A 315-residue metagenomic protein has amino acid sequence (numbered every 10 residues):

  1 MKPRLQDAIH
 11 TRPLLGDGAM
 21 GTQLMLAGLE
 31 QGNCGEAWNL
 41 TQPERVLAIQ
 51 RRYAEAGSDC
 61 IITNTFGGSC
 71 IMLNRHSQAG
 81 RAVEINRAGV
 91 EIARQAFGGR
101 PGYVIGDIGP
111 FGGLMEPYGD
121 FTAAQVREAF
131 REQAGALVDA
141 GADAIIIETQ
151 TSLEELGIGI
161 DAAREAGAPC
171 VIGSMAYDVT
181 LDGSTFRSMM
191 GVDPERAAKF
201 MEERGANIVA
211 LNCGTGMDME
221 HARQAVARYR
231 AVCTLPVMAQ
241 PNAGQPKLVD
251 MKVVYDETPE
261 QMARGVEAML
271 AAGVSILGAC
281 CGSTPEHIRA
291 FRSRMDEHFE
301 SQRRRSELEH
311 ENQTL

Functional and structural regions predicted by a protein language model:
M1-L315: Domain-level signal for soluble alpha/beta catalytic cores
